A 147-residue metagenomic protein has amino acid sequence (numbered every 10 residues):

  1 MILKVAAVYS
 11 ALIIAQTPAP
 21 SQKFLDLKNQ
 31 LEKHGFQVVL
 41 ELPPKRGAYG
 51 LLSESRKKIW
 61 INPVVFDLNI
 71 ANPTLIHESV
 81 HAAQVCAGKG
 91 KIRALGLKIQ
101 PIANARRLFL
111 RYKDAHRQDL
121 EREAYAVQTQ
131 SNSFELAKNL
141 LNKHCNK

Functional and structural regions predicted by a protein language model:
M1-Y9: Sec-dependent signal peptide recognition, specifically the positively charged N-region followed immediately by
P18-Y49, I92-K147: Metalloprotease/metallohydrolase-associated module, dominated by Zn2+-dependent proteases
E54-I61, N104-F109: Acidic/histidine-rich, surface-exposed loop or edge segments in extracytoplasmic proteins
I59-L75: Short pre-active-site segment immediately N-terminal to the catalytic Zn-binding motif
L75-S79, D119: Alpha-helical architecture
S79-L95: Catalytic Zn2+-binding segment of zinc metalloproteases
